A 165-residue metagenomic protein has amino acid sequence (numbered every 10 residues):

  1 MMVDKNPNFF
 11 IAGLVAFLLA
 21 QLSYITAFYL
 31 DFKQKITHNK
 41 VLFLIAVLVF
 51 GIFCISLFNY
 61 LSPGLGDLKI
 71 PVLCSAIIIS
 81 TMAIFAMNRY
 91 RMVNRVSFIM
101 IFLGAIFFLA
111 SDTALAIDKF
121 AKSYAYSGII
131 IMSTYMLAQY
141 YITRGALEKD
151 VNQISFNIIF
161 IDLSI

Functional and structural regions predicted by a protein language model:
M1-I165: Polytopic alpha-helical membrane-helix bundles and their juxtamembrane interface segments in multi-pass membrane
